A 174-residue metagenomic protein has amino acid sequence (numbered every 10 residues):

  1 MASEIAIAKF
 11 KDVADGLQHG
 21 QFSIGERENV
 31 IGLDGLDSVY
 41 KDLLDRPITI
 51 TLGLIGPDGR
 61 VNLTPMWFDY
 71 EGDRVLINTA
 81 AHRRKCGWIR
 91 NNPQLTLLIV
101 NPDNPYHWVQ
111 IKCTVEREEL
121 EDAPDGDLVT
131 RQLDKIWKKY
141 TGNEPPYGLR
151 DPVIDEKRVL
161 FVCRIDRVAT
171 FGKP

Functional and structural regions predicted by a protein language model:
M1-G35, H107-P174: Charged, gly/pro-rich active-site loop segments
F22-L54: Short, conserved active-site entrance elements at the starts or edges of catalytic domains
L36-S38, L63-T64, H82-R84, Y147-L149: A generic local structural motif
L43-R46, P105, K157: A short, polar/charged loop/turn motif at coil->beta-strand junctions and beta-hairpin connectors
L44-D45, R90-N91, I154: Alpha-helix boundary recognition
P47-A81, G87-I89, L97-V100, W108-I111: Short beta-strand segments
V100-P102, I165: Short secondary-structure boundary segments
